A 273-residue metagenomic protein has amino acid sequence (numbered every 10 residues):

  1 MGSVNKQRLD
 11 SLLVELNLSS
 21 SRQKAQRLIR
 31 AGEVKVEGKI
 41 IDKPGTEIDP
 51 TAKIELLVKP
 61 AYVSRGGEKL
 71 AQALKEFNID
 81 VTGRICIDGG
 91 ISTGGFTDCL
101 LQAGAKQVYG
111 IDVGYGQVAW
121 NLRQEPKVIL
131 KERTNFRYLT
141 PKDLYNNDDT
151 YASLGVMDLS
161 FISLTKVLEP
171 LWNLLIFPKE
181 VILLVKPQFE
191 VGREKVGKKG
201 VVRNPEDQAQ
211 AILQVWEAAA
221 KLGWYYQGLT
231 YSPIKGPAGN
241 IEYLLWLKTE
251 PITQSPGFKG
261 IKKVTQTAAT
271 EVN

Functional and structural regions predicted by a protein language model:
M1-A52, C86: A basic, amphipathic helix-loop patch mediating RNA/tRNA/ribosome contacts
L18, K75-T82: Glycine-rich helix-loop-beta junction characteristic of Rossmann-like nucleotide cofactor-binding loops
T82-S92: Conserved class I S-adenosyl-L-methionine
T93-G104: Conserved SAM-binding loop of SAM-dependent methyltransferases across substrates and taxa, primarily the Class I
Y109-K166: S-adenosyl-L-methionine
T165-I182: A short glycine-rich, Lys/Arg-flanked "PGG" loop and its adjoining helix->strand segment in the class I
P187-R203: Short, glycine-/aromatic-enriched active-site segment of Class I SAM-dependent methyltransferases
I241, L245-N273: Flexible, glycine-/basic-rich loop-and-beta segments that form/coincide with the SAM-dependent methyltransferase
